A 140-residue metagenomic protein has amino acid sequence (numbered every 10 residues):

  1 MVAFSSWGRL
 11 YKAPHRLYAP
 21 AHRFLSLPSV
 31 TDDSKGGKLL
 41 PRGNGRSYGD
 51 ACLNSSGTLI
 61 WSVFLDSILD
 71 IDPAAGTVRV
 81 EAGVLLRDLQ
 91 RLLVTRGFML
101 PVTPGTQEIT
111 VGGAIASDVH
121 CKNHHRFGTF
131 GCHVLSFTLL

Functional and structural regions predicted by a protein language model:
M1-Y11: N-terminal regions that are enriched for targeting/export leaders and immediately downstream pro/stem segments
L10-G105, D118-N123: Glycine-rich N-terminal segment of FAD-binding domains in flavoprotein oxidoreductases, spanning the beta-loop-helix
L100-L140: A gly/ser-rich beta-alpha-beta helix-loop segment of oxidoreductase catalytic cores
